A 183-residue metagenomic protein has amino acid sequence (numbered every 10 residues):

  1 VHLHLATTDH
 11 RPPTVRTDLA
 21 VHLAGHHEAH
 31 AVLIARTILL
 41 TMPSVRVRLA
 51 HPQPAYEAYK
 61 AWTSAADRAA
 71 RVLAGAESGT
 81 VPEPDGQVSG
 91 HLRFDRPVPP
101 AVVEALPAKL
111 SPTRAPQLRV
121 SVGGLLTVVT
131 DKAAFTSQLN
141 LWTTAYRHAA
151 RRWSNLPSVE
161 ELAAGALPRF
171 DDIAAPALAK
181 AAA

Functional and structural regions predicted by a protein language model:
V1-A183: Positively charged, low-complexity terminal tracts and the immediately adjacent first secondary-structure elements
